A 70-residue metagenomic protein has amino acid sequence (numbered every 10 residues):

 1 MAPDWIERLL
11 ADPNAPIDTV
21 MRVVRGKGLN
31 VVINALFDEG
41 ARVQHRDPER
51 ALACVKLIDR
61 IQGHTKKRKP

Functional and structural regions predicted by a protein language model:
M1-P70: Intrinsically disordered, low-complexity regions
